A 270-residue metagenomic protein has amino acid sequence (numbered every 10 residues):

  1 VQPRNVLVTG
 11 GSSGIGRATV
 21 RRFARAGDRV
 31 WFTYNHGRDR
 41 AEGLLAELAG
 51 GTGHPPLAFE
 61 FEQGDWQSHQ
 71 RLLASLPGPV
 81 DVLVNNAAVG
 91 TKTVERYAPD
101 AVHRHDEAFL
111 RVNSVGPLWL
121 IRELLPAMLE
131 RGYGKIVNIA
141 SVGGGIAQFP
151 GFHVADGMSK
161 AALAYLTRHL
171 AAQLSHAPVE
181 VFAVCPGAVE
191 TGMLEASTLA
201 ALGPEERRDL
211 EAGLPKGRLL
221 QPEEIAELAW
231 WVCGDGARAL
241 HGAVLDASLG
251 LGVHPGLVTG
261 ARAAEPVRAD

Functional and structural regions predicted by a protein language model:
S12-S13: Conserved glycine-rich cofactor-binding loop
D28-G43: Conserved glycine-rich Rossmann-like NAD(P)H-binding loop of the short-chain dehydrogenase/reductase
G90, D100-H105, K135-A162, T167-H176 (+1 more regions): Catalytic loop of short-chain dehydrogenase/reductase
V94-L110, L210: Substrate-binding pocket helix/loop in short-chain dehydrogenase/reductase
P126, A172-Q173, R238: Alpha-helical segment proximal to the catalytic Tyr-Lys
S175, E180, L240-G242: Short, small/polar-rich loop/turn modules that mediate ligand/substrate recognition or access, typified
H241-D270: Short C-terminal tail/terminal secondary-structure segment of NAD(P)H-dependent dehydrogenase/reductase domains
